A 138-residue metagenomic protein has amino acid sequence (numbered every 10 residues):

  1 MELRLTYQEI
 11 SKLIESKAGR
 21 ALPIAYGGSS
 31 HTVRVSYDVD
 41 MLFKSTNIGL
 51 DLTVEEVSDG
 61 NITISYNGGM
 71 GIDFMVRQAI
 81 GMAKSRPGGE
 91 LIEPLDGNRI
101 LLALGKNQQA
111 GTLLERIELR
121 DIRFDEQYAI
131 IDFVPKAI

Functional and structural regions predicted by a protein language model:
M1-I138: Extracellular/lumenal and peripheral-membrane lipid-interaction modules
